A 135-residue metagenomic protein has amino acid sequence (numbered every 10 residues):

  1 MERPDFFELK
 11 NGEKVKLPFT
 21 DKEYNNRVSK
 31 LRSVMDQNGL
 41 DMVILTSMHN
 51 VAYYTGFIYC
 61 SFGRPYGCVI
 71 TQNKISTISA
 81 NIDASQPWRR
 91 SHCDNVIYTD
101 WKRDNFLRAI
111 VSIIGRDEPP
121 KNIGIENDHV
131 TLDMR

Functional and structural regions predicted by a protein language model:
M1-R135: A composition/biophysics-driven feature that prefers long, compositionally simple stretches
